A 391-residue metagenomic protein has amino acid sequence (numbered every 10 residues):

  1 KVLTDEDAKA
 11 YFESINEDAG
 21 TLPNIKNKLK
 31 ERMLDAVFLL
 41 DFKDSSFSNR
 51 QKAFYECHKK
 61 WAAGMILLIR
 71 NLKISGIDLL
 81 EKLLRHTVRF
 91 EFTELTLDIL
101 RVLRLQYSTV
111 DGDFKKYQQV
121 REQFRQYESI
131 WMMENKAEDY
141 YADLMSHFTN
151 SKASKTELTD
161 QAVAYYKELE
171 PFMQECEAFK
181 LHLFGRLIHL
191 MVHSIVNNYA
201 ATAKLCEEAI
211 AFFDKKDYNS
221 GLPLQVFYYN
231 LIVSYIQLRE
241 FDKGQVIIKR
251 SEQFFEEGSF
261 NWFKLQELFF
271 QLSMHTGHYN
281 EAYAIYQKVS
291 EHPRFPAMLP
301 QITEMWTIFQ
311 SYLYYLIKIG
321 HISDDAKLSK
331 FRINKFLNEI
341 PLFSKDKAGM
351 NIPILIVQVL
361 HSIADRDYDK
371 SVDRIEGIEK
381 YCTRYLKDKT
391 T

Functional and structural regions predicted by a protein language model:
K1-D160, K387, T391: Flexible inter-repeat linkers and adjacent short helices within tandem amphipathic alpha-helical repeat scaffolds
K60-I69, R101-V110, Y140-K155, L183-N198 (+5 more regions): Tandem amphipathic alpha-helical repeat scaffolds
K73-I74, T93, Y199, F241 (+3 more regions): TPR-repeat structural position
E81-R89, E122-S129, V163-Q174, C206-D217 (+4 more regions): Amphipathic alpha-helical segments of tetratricopeptide repeats
E91-T96, M133-Y140, C176-F184, D217-V226 (+4 more regions): Alpha-solenoid helical repeat architecture
F124-F255: Internal metal/ion-chelating core segments
I247, F269-T391: Helix-coil-helix junctions within alpha-helical repeat/solenoid scaffolds
